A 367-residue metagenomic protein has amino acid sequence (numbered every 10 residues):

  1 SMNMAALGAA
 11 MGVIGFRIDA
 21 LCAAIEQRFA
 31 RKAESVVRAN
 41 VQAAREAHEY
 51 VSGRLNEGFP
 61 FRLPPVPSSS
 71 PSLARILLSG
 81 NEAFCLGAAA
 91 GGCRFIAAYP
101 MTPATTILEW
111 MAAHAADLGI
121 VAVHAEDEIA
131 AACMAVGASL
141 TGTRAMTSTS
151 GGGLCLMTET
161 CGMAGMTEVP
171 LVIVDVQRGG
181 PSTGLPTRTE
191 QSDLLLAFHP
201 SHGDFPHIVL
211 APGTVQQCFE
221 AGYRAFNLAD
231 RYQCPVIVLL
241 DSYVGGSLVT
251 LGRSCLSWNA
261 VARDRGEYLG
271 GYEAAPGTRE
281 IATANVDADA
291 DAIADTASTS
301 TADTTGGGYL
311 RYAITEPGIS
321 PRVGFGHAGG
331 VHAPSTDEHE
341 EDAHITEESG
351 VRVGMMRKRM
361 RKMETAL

Functional and structural regions predicted by a protein language model:
S1-G91: Active-site cofactor/cluster-binding pocket
R17-L21, Y99-P103, Q233-V244: Glycine-rich phosphate/pyrophosphate-binding loops and their adjacent beta-strand/loop elements at enzyme active sites
E26-F29, G53-S72, A88-C93, M111-L118 (+3 more regions): Gly-rich Lys/Arg/Thr-decorated short loops/hinges at beta-loop-alpha junctions or inter-strand turns that position
S70, L77-G91, A221, F226-L367: Flexible, low-complexity linker and terminal segments
I76-G80, P100-P103, H124-I129, G184-S192 (+1 more regions): A general structural motif
F95, T102-H199, I208-A229: Thiamine diphosphate
